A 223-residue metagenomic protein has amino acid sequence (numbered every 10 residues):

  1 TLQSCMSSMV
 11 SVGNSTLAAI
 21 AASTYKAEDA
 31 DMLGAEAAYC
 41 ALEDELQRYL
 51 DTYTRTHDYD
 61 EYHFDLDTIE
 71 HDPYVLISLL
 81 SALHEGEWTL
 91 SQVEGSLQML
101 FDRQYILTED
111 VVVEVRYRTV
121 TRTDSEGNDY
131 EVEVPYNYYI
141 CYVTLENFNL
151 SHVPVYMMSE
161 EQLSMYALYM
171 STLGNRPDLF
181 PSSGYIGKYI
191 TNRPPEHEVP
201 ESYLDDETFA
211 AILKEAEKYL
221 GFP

Functional and structural regions predicted by a protein language model:
T1-M165: Cationic-aromatic interfacial patches
M32, E36-Y39, T56-E61, Y169-F180 (+1 more regions): Phosphate-binding glycine-rich loops and adjacent basic patches that engage nucleotide phosphates, nucleic-acid
D72, V134, V153, R176 (+3 more regions): Intrinsic-disorder/low-complexity coil detector
I106, V113, Y136, E161-P181 (+1 more regions): N-terminal accessory/pre-domain segments preceding catalytic cores
F180-P223: N-terminal capping segments
